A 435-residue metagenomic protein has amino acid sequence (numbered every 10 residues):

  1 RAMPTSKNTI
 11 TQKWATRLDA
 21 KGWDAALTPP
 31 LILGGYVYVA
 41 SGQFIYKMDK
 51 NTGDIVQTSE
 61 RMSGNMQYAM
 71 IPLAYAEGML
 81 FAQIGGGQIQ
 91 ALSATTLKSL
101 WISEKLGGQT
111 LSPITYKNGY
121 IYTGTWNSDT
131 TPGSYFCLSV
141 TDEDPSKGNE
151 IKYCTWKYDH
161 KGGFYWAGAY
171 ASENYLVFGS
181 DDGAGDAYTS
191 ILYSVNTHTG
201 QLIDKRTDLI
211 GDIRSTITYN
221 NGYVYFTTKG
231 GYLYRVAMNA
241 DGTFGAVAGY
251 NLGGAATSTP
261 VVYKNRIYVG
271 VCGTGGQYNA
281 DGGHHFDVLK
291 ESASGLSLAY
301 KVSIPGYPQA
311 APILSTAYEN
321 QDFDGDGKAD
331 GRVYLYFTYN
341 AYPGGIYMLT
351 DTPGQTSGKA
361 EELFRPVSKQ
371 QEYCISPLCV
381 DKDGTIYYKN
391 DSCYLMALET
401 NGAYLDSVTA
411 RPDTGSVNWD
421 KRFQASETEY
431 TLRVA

Functional and structural regions predicted by a protein language model:
R1-L27, L31-M70, A74-A435: Extracytoplasmic/lumenal domain signature
